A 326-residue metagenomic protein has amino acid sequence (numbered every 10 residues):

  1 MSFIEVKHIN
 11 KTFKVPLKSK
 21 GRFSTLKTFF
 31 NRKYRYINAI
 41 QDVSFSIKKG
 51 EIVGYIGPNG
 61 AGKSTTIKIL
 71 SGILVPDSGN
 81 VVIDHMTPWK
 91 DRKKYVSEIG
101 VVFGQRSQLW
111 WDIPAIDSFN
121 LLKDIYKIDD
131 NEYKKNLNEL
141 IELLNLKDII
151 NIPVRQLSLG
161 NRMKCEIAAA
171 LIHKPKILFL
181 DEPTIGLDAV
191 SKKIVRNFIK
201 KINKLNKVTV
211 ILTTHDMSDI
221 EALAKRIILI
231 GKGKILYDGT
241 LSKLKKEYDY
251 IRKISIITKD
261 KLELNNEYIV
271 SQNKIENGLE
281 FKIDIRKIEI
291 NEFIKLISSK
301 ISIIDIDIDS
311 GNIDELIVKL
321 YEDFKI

Functional and structural regions predicted by a protein language model:
F23-T28, N120, D124, E132-I149: Conserved ABC ATPase "signature" region
G79-K90, K94-Y95: Conserved ABC transporter NBD signature motif
K174: Conserved catalytic motifs of ABC-family nucleotide-binding domains
L178-E182: Catalytic Walker B motif of ABC-type/P-loop ATPase nucleotide-binding domains
R196-D284: ABC transporter nucleotide-binding domain
R252-I326: Short, charged/small-residue-rich alpha-helical element at the C-terminal edge of ABC transporter nucleotide-binding
